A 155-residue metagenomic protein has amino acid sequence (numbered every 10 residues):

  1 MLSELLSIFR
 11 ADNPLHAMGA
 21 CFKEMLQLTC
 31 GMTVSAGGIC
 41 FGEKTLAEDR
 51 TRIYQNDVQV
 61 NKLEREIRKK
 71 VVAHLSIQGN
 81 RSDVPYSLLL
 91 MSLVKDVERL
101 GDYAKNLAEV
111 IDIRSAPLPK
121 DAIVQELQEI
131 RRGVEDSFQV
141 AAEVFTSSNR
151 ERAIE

Functional and structural regions predicted by a protein language model:
M1-E155: Cytosolic, long alpha-helical scaffolding segments
